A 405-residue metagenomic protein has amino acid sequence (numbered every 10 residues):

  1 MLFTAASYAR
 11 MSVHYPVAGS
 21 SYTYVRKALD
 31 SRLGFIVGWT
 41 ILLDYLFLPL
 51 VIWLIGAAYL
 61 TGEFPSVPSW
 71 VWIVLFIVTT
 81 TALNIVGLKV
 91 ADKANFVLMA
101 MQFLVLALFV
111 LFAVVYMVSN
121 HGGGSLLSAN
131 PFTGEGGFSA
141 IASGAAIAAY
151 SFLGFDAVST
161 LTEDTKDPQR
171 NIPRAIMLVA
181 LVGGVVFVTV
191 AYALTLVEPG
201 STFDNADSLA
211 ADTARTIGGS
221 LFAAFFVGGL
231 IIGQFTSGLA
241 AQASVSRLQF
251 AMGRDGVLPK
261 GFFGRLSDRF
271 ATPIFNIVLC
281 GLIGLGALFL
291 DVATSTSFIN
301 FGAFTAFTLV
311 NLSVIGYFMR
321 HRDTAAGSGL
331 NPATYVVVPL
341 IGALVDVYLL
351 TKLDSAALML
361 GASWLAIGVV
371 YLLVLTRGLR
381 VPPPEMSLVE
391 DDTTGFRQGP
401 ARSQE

Functional and structural regions predicted by a protein language model:
M1-I85, V90, I231-A251, D291-L309: Hydrophobic transmembrane alpha-helices that form the core helical bundles of multi-pass secondary transporters
T23, D30, G62, A175-A241 (+1 more regions): TM-loop-TM module centered on a large, flexible mid-protein loop between adjacent transmembrane helices in multi-pass
R26, I52-I73, V105, T162-Q169 (+3 more regions): Helix-loop-helix connectors at the membrane interface of multi-pass transporters/channels
Y59, T81-I85, V110, A191-Y192 (+5 more regions): Alpha-helical transmembrane segments of multipass membrane proteins
P68, V97-V227: Helix-loop-helix junctions that connect adjacent transmembrane segments in multi-pass membrane transporters
S69-G122, I176-L181, I299-L309, T334 (+2 more regions): Membrane-interface loop-to-helix entry segments
A94, G261-A271, F307-A357, V381 (+1 more regions): C-terminal membrane-solvent junction of multi-pass transporters and transport-like membrane proteins
G302-A303, A333-E405: A generic transmembrane alpha-helix motif of multi-pass inner-membrane proteins
